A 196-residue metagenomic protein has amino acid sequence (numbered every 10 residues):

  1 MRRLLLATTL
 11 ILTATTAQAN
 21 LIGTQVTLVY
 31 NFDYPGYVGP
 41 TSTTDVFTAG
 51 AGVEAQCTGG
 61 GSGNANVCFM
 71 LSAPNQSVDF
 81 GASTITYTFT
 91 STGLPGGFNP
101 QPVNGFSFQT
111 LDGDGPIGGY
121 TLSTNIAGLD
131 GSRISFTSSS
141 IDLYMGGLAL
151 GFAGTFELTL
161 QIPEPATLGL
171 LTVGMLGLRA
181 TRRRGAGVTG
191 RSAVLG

Functional and structural regions predicted by a protein language model:
M1-L4, R182-R183: Positively charged n-region of N-terminal signal peptides that target proteins for export
R2, N20-I22, A193-G196: RTX-like calcium-binding, glycine/aspartate-rich low-complexity repeat tracts
L4-T13, T172-G174: Sec-dependent N-terminal signal peptides
T15-A19: Sec/Tat signal peptide C-region and signal peptidase I cleavage site
N20-Q161: Mature extracellular "passenger" or substrate-interacting domains of secreted, surface-exposed proteins
P163-T181: A short, hydrophobic C-terminal helix/tail in secreted or cell-surface proteins
L178-G196: C-terminal membrane-anchoring or membrane-association module
